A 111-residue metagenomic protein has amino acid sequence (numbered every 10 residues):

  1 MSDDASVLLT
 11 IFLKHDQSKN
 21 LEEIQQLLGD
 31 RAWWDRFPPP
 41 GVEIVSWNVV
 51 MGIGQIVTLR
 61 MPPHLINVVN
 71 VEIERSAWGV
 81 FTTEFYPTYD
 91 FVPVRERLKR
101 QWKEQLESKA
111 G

Functional and structural regions predicted by a protein language model:
M1-G54, M61-N67, V71, Y89-G111: Short S/T/G/P-rich N-terminal loop/turn motif that feeds into the first structured element of a domain
V71-W78: Short, intrinsically disordered, mixed-charge
W78-D90: Conserved short beta-strand edge segments in small beta-sheet-based binding/regulatory domains
